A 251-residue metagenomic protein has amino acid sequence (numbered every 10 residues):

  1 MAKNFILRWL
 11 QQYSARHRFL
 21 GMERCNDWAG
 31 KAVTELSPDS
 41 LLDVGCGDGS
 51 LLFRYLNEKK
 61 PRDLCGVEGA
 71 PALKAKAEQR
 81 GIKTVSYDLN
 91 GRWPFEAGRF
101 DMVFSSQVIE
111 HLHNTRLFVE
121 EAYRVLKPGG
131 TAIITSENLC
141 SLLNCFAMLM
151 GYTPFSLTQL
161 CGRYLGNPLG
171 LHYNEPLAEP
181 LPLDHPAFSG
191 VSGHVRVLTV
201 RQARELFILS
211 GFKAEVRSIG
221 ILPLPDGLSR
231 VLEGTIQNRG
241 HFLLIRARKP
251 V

Functional and structural regions predicted by a protein language model:
M1-E96, M102-S106, V119, H194-V197 (+3 more regions): Conserved N-terminal segment of class I S-adenosyl-L-methionine
A15-H17, S50, H113-E121, T131-P250: S-adenosyl-L-methionine-dependent methyltransferase catalytic module, highlighting the catalytic core
S37, H113, K127: Short conserved AdoMet
Q107-H111: A short His-aromatic
R124: Basic phosphate/pyrophosphate-binding loop/patch that engages nucleotide-derived ligands
